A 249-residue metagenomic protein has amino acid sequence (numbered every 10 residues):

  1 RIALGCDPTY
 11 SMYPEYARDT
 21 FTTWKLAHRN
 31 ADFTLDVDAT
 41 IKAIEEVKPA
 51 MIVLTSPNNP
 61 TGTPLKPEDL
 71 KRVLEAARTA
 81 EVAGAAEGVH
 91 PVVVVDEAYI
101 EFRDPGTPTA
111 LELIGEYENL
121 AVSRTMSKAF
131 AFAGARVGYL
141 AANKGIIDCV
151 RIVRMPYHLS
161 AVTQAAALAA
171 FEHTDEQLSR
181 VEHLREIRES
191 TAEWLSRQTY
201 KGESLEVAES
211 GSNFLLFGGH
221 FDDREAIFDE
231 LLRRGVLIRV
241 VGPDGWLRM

Functional and structural regions predicted by a protein language model:
R1-T55: PLP-dependent aminotransferase-like
G5, L26, V95, V122-R124 (+2 more regions): Hydrophobic residues in well-ordered beta-strands that form the structural core
M12, N119-Y200, E206-A208: PLP-dependent aminotransferase class I/II
W24-H28, M51-N58, V92-E97, A208-S210 (+1 more regions): Short beta-strands and strand-loop turn motifs
A31-D32, R185, Q198-R234: Conserved PLP-binding catalytic core of the aspartate aminotransferase-like
T34-V47, P60-V93, E97-A129: Active-site pre-lysine segment of PLP-dependent enzymes
E68, E230-R234, R239-M249: PLP-dependent enzyme catalytic core of the Aspartate aminotransferase-like
